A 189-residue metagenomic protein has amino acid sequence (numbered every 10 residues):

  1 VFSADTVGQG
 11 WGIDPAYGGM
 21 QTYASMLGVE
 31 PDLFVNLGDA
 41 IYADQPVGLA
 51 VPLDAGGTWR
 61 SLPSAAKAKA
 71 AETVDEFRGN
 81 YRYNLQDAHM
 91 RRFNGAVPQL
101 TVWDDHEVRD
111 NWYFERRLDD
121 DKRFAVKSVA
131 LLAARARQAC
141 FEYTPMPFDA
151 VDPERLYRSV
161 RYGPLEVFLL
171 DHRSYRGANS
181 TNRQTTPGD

Functional and structural regions predicted by a protein language model:
V1-D189: Metal-dependent phosphoester/phosphodiester hydrolase catalytic core
